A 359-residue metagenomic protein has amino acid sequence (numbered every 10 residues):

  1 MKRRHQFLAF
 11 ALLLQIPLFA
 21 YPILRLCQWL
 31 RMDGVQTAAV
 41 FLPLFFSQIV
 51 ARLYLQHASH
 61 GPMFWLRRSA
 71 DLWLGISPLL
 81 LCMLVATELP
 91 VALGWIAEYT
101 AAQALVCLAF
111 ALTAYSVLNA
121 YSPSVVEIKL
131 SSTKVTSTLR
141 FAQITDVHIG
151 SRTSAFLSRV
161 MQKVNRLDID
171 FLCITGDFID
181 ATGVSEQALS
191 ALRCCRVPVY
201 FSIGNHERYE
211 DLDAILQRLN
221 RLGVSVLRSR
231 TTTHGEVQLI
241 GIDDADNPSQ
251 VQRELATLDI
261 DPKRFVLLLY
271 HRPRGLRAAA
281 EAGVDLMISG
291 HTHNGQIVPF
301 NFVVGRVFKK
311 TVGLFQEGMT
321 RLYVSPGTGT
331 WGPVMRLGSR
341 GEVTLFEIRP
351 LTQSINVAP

Functional and structural regions predicted by a protein language model:
M1-S124, N356: Non-catalytic terminal accessory segments
G94-S131, E207-R228, L322: A short, flexible N-terminal coil/short beta segment enriched in small residues
S131-P359: Soluble catalytic domains of enzymes that build or remodel membrane lipids, polysaccharides, and related
